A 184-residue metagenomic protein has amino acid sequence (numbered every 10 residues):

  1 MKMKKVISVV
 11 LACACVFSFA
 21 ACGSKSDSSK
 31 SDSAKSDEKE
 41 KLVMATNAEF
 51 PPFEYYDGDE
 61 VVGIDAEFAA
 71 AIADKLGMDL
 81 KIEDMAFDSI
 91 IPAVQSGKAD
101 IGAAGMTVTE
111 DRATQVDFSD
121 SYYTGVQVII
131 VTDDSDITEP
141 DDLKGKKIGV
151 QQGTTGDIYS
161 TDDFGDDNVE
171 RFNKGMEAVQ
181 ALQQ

Functional and structural regions predicted by a protein language model:
M3-K25: Sec-dependent N-terminal signal peptides of Gram-positive bacterial secreted proteins and lipoproteins
F19-E38: Bacterial lipoprotein signal-peptidase II cleavage site
K35-G105: Extracytoplasmic small-molecule ligand-binding "clamshell" domains of the periplasmic binding protein/Venus flytrap
Y56, A69-G77, G156-G175, V179: Ligand-binding cleft/hinge of the Venus flytrap
D74-K75, E83, D88-I101, Q115-D117 (+3 more regions): Short helices/loops that flank or line small-molecule/ion binding pockets
E110-S121, G165-D167: Ligand-binding "clamshell"
V116-I129, G175-M176: Short Pro/Gly-enriched coil loops immediately N-terminal to beta-strands
V131-I148: Flexible hinge/capping segments at coil-to-helix
